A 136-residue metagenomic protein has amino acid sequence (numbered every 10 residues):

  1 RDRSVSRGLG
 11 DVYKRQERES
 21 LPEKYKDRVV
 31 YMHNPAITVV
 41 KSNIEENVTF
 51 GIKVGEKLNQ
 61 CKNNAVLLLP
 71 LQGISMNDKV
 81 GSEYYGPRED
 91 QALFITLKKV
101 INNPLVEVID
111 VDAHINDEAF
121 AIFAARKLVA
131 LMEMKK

Functional and structural regions predicted by a protein language model:
R1, K41-K136: Metallocofactor- and cofactor-centric catalytic cores in central/energy metabolism, strongly enriched
R1-Y13: Single conserved hydrophobic/aromatic residue that forms the stacking wall/gate of nucleotide- or nucleobase-binding
D11-Q16, M76-D78: Short acidic/glycine-rich loop or secondary-structure boundary segments that cap or lie
V12, E19-L21, S82-Y85: Short secondary-structure boundary/capping segments
E17-I52, D110-D112: Active-site rim loops that border cofactor/substrate pockets in soluble metabolic enzymes
